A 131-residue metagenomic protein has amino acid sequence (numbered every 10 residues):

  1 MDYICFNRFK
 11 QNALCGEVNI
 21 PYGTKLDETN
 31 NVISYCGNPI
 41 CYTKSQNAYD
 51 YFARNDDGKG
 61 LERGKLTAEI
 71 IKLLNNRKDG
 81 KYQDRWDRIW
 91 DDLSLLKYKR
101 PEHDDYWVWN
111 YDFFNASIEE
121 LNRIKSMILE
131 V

Functional and structural regions predicted by a protein language model:
M1, S126-V131: Short intrinsically disordered terminal tails
M1-D2, Y22: Short, surface-exposed beta-edge/turn micro-motifs
D2-A13: A short beta-strand micro-motif
C15-I118: Acidic, low-complexity, intrinsically disordered interaction modules
F114, I118-I128: Ampiphathic alpha-helical segments that act as solvent-exposed interaction surfaces
